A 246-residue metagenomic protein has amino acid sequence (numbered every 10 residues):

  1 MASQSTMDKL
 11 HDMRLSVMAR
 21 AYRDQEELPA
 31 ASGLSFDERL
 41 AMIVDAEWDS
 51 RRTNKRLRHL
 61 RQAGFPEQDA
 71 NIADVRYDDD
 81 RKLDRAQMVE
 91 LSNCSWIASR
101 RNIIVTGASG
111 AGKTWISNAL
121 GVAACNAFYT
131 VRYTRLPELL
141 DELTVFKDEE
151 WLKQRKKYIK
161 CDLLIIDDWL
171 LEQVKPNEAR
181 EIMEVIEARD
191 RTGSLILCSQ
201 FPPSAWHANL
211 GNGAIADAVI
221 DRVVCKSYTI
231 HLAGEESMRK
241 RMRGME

Functional and structural regions predicted by a protein language model:
M1-R20: Charged, compositionally biased N-terminal leader segments and the immediate start of the first structured element
S16-Q68: Interdomain "pre-motor" coupling segment immediately N-terminal to P-loop NTPase/helicase cores
Y22, T130, T134, E138-K160 (+1 more regions): Replace "adjacent to P-loop NTPase cores in ATP/GTP-dependent enzymes" with "adjacent to NTP-binding cores
A70-S92: N-terminal pre-Walker A segment at the start of P-loop NTPase domains
L91-R100: Phosphate-binding P-loop
R100-I104, L120-A123, A127-L143: Conserved post-Walker A coupling segment in P-loop NTPases
R100-I116: Walker A/P-loop nucleotide-binding motif
